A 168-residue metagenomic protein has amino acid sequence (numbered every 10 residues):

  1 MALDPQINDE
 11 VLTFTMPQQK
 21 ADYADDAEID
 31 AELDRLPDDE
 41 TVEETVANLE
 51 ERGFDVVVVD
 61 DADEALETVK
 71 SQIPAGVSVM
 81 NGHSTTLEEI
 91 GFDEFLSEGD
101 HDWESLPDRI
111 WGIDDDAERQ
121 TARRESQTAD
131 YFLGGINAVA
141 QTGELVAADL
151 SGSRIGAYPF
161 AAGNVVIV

Functional and structural regions predicted by a protein language model:
A2-V168: The feature marks the mature, well-folded catalytic cores of soluble enzymes
